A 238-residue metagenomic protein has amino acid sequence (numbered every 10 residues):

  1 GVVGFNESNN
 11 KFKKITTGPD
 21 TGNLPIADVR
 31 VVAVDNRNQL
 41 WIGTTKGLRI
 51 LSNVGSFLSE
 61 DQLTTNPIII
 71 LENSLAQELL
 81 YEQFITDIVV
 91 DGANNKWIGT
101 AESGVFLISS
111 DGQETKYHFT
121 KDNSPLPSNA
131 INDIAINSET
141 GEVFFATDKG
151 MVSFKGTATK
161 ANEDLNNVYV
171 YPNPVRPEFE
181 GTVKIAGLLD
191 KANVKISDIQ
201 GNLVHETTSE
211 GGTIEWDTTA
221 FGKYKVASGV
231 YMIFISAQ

Functional and structural regions predicted by a protein language model:
G1-V168, L203: Carboxylate-rich, polar loop motifs that coordinate divalent cations or form catalytic acidic clusters
D35, D91, S138, D198 (+2 more regions): Short, acidic, Ser/Thr-enriched surface-loop or helix-capping motifs
T86, N132, E178-V183, G229: Repeat-blade elements of multi-bladed beta-propeller folds
D87, V105, N193-V194, W216 (+1 more regions): Generic short beta-strand
S128, D190, A227-S228: Surface-exposed loops/turns
E163-K195, T213-W216: Glycine-centered coil/turn sites that cap beta-strands in beta-rich domains
N193-V204, Y231-I233, Q238: Short, glycine-anchored, charge-dense loop/turn motifs used at functional sites
S209-Q238: Short, surface-exposed loop/turn motifs with a glycine/proline- and acidic-biased composition
